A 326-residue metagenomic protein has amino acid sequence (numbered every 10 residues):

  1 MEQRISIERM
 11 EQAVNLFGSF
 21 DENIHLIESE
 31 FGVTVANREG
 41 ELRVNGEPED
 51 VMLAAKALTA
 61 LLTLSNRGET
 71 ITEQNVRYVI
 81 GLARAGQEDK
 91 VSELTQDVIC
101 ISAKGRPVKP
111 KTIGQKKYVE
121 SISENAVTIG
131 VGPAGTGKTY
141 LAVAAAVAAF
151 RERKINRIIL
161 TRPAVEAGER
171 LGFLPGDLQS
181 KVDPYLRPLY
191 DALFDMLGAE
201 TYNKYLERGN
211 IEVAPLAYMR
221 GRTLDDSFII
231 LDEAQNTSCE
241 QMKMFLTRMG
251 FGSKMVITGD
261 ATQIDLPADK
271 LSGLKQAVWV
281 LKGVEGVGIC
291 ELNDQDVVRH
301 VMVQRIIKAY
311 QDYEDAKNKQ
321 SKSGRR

Functional and structural regions predicted by a protein language model:
M1-N15: Short glycine-/aliphatic-rich beta-strand segments at the starts of folded cytosolic domains
Q12-S29: Short amphipathic alpha-helix segments
L16, N23, A54-A57, M242: Hydrophobic side chains in well-ordered alpha-helices
H25, F31-T34, R38-G40: Compact, well-ordered interaction domains used in eukaryotic information-processing assemblies
A36-T95: Interdomain "pre-motor" coupling segment immediately N-terminal to P-loop NTPase/helicase cores
E41, A103-Q115, S121-T136, Y140-L231 (+1 more regions): Conserved helicase motor core of SF1/SF2 NTP-dependent helicases
A85-I113: Conserved loop-to-helix interface motifs that mediate assembly, gating, or partner/ligand docking in ancient ring
